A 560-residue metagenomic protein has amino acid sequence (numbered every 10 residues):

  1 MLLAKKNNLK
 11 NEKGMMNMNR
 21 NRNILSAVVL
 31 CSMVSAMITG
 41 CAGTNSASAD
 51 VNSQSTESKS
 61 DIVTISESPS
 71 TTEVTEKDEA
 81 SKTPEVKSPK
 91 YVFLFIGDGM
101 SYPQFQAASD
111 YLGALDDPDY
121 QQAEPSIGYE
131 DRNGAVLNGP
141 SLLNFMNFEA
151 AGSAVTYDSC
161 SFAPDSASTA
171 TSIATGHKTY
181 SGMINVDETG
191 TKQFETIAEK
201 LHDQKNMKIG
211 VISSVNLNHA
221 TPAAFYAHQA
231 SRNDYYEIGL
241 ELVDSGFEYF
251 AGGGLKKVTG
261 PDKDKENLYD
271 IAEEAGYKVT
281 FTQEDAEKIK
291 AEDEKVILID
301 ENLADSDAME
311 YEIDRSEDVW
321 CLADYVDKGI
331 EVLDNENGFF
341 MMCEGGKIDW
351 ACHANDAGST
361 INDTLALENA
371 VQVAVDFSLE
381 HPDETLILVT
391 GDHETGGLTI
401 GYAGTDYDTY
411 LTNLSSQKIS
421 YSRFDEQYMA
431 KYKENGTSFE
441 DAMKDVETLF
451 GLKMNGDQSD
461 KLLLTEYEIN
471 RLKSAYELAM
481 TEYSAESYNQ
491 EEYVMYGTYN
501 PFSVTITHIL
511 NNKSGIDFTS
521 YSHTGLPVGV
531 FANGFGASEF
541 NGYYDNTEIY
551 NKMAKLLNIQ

Functional and structural regions predicted by a protein language model:
M1-N17: Short, Lys/Arg-enriched N-terminal segments with co-localized hydrophobic residues within the first ~10-30 amino acids
N17-V28: Bacterial N-terminal signal peptides that target proteins for export
V29-M37: Bacterial N-terminal signal peptides
M37-S55: Sec-dependent signal peptide cleavage junction
S55-E76: Extracellular mucin-like PTS domains
V86-Y91, M100-F105, S109-T171, H219-Q560: A post-motif C-terminal structural segment
H177-L240: Extracytoplasmic mature domains of secreted/periplasmic and thylakoid-lumen proteins
